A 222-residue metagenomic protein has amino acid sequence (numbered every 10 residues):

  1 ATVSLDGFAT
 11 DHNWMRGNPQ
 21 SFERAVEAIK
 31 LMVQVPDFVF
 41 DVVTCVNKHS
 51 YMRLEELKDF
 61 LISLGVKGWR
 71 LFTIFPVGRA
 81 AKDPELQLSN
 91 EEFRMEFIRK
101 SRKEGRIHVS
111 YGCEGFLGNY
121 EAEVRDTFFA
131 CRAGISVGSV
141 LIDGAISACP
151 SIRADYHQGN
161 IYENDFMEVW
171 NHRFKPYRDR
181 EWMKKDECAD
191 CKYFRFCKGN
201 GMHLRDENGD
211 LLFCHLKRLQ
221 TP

Functional and structural regions predicted by a protein language model:
T2-V137, I142-S147, S151-H157, I161: Radical SAM enzyme [4Fe-4S]-AdoMet core and its adjacent flexible, acidic and glycine-rich loops/tails across
I146, S151-P222: Flexible mid-to-C-terminal extensions adjoining Fe-S/redox cofactors in radical SAM and related proteins
